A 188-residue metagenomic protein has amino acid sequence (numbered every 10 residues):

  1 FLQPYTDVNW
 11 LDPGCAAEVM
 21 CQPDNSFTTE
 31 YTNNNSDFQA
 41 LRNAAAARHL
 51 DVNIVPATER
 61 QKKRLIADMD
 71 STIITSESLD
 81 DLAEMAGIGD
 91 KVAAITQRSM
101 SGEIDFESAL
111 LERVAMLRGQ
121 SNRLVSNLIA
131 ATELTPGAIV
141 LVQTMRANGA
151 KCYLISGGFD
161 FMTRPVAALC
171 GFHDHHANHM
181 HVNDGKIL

Functional and structural regions predicted by a protein language model:
F1-A67: Non-catalytic pre-domain segments flanking phosphatase-related domains
P4, W10-M20, A57-R60, D70-G185: Alpha-helical substrate-recognition element adjacent to the catalytic core
L188: Glycine-rich tight-turn/loop motif centered on a GG-T
